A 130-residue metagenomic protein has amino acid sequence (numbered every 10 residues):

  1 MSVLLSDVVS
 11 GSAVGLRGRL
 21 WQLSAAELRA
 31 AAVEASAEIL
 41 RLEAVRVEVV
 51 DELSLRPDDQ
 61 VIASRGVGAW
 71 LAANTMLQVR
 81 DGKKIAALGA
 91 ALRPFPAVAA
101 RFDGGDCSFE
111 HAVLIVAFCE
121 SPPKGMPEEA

Functional and structural regions predicted by a protein language model:
M1-A130: Conserved C-terminal region and hinge/linker of Rieske [2Fe-2S] proteins, especially in Rieske oxygenase systems
